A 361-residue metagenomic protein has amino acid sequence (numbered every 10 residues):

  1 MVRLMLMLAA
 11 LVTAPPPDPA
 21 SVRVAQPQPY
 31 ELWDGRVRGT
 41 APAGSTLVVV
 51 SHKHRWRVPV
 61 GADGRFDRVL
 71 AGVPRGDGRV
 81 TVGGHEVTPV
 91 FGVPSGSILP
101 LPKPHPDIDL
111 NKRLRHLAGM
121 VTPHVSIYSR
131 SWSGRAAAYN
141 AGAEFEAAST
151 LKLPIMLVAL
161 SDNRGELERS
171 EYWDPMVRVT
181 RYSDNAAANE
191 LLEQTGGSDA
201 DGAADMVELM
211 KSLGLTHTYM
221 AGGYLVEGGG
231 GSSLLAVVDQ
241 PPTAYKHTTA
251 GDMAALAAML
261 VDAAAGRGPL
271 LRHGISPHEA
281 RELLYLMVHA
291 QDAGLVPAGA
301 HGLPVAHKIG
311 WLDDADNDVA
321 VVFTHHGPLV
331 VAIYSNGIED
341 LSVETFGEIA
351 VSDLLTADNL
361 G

Functional and structural regions predicted by a protein language model:
P15-R23, E31-L32, I98-L114, V121 (+2 more regions): Structured C-terminal helix/loop/strand segments within mature extracytoplasmic catalytic/sensor domains
G35-P42: Aromatic/hydrophobic beta-strand junction motif of beta-rich domains
W56, G64-R68: Short strand-edge motifs at loop-to-beta-strand transitions and within beta-strands of extracellular beta-rich domains
L70-D77: Surface-exposed, short loops/turns at beta-strand junctions within beta-sandwich domains
H85-I98: Edge beta-strands of extracellular beta-sandwich domains
V121-E144, L160: Short, conserved catalytic-motif segment at the N-terminal edge
E144-E168, V179, V331: Active-site SXXK
L192-A265: Mid-domain, small-residue-enriched loop/turn segments at the edges of structured enzyme/sensor domains
